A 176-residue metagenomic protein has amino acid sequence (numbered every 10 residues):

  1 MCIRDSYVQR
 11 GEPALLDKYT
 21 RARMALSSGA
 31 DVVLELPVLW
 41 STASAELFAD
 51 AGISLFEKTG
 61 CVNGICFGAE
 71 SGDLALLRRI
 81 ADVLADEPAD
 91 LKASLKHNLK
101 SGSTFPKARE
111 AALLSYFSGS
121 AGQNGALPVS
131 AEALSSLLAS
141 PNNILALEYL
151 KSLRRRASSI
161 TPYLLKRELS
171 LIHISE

Functional and structural regions predicted by a protein language model:
M1-D5, S170-E176: Residue-level detector of conserved catalytic or cofactor/ligand-binding positions in enzyme active sites
R4-S136: N-terminal Rossmann-like or analogous alpha/beta NTP/dinucleotide-binding catalytic cores that position adenine
L34, T161-Y163: General small-molecule cofactor/ligand-binding pocket signal
K58, V62, R154-S159: Secondary-structure boundary elements
L134-S140, S175: Active-site rim elements
A139-E148: Domain-scale recognition of functional cores that engage charged ligands
K151-L153, Y163: Core subunits and conserved enzymes of cellular information-processing and envelope-translocation systems across
Y163-L171: Acidic catalytic cores of enzymes that act on phosphate-bearing nucleotides/polynucleotides
